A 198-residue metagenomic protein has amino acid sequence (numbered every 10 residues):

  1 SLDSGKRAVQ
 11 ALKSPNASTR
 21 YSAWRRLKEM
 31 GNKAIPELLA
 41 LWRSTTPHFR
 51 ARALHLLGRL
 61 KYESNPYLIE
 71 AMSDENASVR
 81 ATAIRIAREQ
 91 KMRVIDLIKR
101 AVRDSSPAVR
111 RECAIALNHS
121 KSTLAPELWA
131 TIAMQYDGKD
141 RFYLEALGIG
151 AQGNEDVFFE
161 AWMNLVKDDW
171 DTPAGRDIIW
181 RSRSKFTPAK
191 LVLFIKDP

Functional and structural regions predicted by a protein language model:
S1-P198: Long, ordered, helix-rich scaffold segments
